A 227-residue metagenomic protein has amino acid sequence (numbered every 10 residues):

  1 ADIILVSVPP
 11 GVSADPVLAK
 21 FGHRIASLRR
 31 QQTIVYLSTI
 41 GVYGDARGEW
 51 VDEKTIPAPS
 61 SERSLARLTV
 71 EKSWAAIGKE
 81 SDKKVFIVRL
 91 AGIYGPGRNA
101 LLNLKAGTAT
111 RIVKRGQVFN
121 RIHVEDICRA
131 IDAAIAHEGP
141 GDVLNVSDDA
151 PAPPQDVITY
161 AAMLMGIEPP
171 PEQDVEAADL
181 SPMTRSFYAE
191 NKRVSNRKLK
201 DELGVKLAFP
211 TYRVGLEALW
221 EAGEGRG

Functional and structural regions predicted by a protein language model:
A1-L37, K72: NAD(P)-cofactor binding segment of oxidoreductase domains
G22-E62: Conserved Rossmann-fold NAD(P)-dependent oxidoreductase catalytic core, especially the SDR/UDP-sugar
R47-I87: Catalytic helix-loop patch of NAD(P)-dependent Rossmann-fold dehydrogenases
L68, S81-K83, I93-L104, A133-L144 (+1 more regions): Glycine/proline-rich active-site loop of Rossmann-fold NAD(P)-dependent oxidoreductases
A75-F119: NAD(P)-dependent short-chain dehydrogenase/reductase
C128-I131, H137-T184: Mid/C-terminal beta-alpha module of Rossmann-like enzyme folds, strongest in SDR-family dehydrogenases/epimerases
T159, A178-K206: Conserved C-terminal active-site "lid" loop/helix of NAD(P)H-dependent oxidoreductases that clamps the redox cofactor
P210-G227: Amphipathic terminal alpha-helices
